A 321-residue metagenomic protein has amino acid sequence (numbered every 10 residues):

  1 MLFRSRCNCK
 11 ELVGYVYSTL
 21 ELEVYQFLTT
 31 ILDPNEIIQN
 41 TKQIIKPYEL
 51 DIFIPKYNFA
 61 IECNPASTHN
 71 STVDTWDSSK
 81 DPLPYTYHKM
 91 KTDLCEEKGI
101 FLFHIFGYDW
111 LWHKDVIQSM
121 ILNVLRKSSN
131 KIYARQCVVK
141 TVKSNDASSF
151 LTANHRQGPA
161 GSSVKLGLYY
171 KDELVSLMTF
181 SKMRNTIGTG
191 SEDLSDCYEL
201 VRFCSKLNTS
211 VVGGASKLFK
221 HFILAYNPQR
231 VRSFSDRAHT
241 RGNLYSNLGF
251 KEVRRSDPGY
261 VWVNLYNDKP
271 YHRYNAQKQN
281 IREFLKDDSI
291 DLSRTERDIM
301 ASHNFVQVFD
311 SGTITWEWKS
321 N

Functional and structural regions predicted by a protein language model:
F3-F150, R156-S162, C204-G242, N264-Y266: Nucleic-acid endo/exonuclease domains
F27, L168, D196: Positively charged, helix-rich recognition surfaces that bind polyanionic ligands
E49, S163-K165, S311-T315: Short hydrophobic/aromatic beta-strand or adjacent loop that forms the aromatic wall/cage of a ligand/substrate-binding
I52-Y57, L168-K171, W318-S320: Active-site beta-strand termini and strand-to-loop segments that position acidic
Q136, C197, T313: A residue-level signal for beta-strand positions that form part of recognition/binding surfaces within mature
T141, S162, L177-H303: Acyl-donor binding region in acyl/amide transferases
L151, S163-F180: Conserved beta-hairpin
I299-H303, Q307-N321: Charged phosphate-binding loop/patch that engages nucleotide di/tri-phosphates or the phosphate backbone of nucleic
